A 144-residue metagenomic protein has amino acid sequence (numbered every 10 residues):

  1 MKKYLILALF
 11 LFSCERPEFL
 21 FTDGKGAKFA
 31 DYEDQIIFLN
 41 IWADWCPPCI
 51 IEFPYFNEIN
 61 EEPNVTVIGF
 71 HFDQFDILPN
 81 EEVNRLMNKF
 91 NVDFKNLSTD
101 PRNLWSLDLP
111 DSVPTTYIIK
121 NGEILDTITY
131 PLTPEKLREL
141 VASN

Functional and structural regions predicted by a protein language model:
M1-L7: Sec-dependent signal peptide recognition, specifically the positively charged N-region followed immediately by
F12-S13: C-terminal motif of bacterial Sec signal peptides marking the signal peptidase cleavage site
E18-I37: A short beta-strand-turn-helix
Q35-I37, I41-W45, S112: Short pre-active-site segment immediately N-terminal to redox-active cysteine/selenocysteine motifs in thiol-based
I41-E58: Conserved redox-active cysteine motifs that mediate thiol-disulfide chemistry, especially di-cysteine Cys-X(1-2)-Cys
V65-N80, V92-P101: Thiol-based oxidoreductase modules, predominantly thioredoxin-like and allied folds used for disulfide exchange
N84-I119: Short, internal strand/loop/helix patches that form the active-site neighborhood or redox-interaction surface
I118-N144: Thiol-/selenol-based redox modules, centered on thioredoxin-like and closely related oxidoreductase domains
